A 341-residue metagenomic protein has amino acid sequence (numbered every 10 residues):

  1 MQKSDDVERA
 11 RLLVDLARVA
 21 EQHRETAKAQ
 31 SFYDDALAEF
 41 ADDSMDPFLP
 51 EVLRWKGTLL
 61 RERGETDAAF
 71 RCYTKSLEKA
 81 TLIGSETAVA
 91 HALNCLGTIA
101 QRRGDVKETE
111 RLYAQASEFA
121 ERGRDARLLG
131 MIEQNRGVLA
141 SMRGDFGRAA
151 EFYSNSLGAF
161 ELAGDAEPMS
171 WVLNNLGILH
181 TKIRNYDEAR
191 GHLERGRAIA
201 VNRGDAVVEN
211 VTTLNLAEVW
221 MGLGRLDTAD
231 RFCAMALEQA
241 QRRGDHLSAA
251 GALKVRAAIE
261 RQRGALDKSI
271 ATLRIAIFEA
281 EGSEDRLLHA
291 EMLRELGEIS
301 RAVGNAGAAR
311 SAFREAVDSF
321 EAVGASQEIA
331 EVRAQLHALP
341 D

Functional and structural regions predicted by a protein language model:
Q2-D5, A41-M45, K79-S85, R102 (+6 more regions): Short coil/turn linkers that connect adjacent helices within long alpha-helical scaffolds, especially alpha-solenoid
R11-Q22, F48-E62, T87-R102, R127-M142 (+7 more regions): Conserved alpha-helical positions within TPR/SEL1-like repeat arrays
S170-N174, I178-H289: Eukaryotic tandem repeat interaction scaffolds
I275-F278, G282-D341: C-terminal non-catalytic interaction modules
